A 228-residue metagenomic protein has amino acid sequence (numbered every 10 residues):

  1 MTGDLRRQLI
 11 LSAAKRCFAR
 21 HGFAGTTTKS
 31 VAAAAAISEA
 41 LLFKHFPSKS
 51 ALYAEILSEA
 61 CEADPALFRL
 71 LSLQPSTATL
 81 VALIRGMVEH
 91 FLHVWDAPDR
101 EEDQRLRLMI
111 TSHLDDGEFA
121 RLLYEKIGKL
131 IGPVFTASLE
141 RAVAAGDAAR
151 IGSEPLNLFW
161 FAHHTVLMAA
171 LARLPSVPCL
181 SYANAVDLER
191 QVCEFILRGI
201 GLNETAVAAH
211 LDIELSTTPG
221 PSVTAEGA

Functional and structural regions predicted by a protein language model:
L9, C17-A51, E55-E59: Helix-turn-helix
F46, M109-G117: Short helix-capping/turn signature of helix-turn-helix
K49, I56, A60, D64 (+5 more regions): Hydrophobic/aromatic residues within well-ordered alpha-helical segments
E55, F68-R105, G152-F159, E189: Hydrophobic alpha-helical connector segments
I56, L67, I200-A206: Alpha-helical bundle regulatory/interaction domains
R100-E102, L106, A120-K129, V143-F195 (+1 more regions): Hydrophobic/aromatic-rich alpha-helical bundle segments in the mid-to-C-terminal region
